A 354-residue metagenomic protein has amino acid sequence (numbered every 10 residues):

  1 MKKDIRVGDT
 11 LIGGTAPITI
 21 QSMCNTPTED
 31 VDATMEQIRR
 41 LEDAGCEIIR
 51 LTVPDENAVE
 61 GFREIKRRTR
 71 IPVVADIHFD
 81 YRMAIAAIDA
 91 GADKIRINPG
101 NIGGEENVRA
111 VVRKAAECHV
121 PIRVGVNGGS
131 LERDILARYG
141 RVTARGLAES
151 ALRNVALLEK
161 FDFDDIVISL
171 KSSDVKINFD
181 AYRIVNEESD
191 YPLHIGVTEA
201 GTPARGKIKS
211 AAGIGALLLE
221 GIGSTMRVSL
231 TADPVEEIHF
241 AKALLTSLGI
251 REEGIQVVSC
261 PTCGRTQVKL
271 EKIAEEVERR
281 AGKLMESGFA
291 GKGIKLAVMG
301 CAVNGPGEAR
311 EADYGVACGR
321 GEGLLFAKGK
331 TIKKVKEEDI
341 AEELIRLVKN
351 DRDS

Functional and structural regions predicted by a protein language model:
M1-S22, A116, R279: N-terminal amphipathic alpha-helix/helix-capping segment at the start of soluble metabolic enzymes
T15-A33, T52-P54, I71-F79, I135-A148 (+1 more regions): Active-site mouth loops of central-metabolism enzymes
I18-C24, I49-L51, V73-I77, I95-I97 (+6 more regions): Hydrophobic faces of well-ordered beta-strands that scaffold small-molecule active sites in alpha/beta enzyme cores
N25, D30-V31, E42-I65, R96-G104 (+1 more regions): Glycine-rich, proline-tolerant flexible connector loops at the mouths of alpha/beta enzymes
E47, G91-E105, V197, E220-P234 (+1 more regions): Glycine-rich phosphate-binding active-site loops on the catalytic face of alpha/beta enzymes
D55-I77, A110-I122, Y182-L193, R280-A281: Alpha-helix-loop-beta-strand connector modules within alpha/beta enzyme cores
R82-R123: Hydrophobic or amphipathic alpha-helical targeting/insertion segments
N127-S130, I135-A281, F289: Catalytic alpha/beta core domains of metabolic enzymes, predominantly
